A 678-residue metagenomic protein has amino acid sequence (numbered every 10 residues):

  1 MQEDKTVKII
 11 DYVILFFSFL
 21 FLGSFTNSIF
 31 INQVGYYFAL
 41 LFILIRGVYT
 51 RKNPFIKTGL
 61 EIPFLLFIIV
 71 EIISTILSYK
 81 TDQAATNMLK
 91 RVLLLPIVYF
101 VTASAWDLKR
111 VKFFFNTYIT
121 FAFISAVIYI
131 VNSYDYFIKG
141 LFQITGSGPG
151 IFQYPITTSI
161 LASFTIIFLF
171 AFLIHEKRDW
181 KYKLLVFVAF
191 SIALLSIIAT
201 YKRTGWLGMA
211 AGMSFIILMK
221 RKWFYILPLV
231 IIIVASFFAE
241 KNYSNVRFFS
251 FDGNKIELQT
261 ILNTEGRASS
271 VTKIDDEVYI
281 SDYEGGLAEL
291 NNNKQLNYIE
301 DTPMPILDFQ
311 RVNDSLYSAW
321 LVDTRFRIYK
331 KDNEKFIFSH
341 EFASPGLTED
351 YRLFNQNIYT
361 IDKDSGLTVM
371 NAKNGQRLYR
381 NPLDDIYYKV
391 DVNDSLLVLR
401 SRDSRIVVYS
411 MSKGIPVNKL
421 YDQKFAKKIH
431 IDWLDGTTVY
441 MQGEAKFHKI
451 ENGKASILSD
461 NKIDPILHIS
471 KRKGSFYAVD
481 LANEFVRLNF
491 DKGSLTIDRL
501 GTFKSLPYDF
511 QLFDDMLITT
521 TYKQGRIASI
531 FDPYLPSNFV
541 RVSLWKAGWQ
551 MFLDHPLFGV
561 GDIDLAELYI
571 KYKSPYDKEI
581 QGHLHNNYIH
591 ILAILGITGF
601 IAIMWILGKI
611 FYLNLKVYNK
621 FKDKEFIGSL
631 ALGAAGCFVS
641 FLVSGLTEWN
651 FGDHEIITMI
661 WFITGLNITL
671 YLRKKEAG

Functional and structural regions predicted by a protein language model:
M1-Q83, A105-K112, N116, F172-L184 (+7 more regions): Transmembrane signal-anchor hairpin modules in multi-pass inner-membrane enzymes, especially those that act on
F21, K112-L141, Q153-N254, I274 (+12 more regions): Alpha-helical transmembrane segments of multi-pass inner-membrane proteins
F21-I29, L592-L595, S629-I668: Membrane helix-loop boundary segments at the extracytoplasmic
L60-F67, T81-S104, F113, A126 (+2 more regions): Aromatic-anchored transmembrane helix interface
S147, K241-D275, S494-S505, D509-K546 (+1 more regions): Flexible juxtamembrane loops connecting transmembrane helices in multi-pass membrane enzymes that build or modify
G266-K273, M304-V312, P345-N355, D385-D394 (+3 more regions): Repeated scaffold domains used in trafficking and secretory/extracellular systems, primarily beta-propellers
F531-K546, Q550, D554, F558-L595: Long extracytoplasmic/lumenal interhelical loops at the membrane interface of multi-pass membrane proteins
L595-V639: Hydrophobic transmembrane alpha-helices and their immediate junctions
